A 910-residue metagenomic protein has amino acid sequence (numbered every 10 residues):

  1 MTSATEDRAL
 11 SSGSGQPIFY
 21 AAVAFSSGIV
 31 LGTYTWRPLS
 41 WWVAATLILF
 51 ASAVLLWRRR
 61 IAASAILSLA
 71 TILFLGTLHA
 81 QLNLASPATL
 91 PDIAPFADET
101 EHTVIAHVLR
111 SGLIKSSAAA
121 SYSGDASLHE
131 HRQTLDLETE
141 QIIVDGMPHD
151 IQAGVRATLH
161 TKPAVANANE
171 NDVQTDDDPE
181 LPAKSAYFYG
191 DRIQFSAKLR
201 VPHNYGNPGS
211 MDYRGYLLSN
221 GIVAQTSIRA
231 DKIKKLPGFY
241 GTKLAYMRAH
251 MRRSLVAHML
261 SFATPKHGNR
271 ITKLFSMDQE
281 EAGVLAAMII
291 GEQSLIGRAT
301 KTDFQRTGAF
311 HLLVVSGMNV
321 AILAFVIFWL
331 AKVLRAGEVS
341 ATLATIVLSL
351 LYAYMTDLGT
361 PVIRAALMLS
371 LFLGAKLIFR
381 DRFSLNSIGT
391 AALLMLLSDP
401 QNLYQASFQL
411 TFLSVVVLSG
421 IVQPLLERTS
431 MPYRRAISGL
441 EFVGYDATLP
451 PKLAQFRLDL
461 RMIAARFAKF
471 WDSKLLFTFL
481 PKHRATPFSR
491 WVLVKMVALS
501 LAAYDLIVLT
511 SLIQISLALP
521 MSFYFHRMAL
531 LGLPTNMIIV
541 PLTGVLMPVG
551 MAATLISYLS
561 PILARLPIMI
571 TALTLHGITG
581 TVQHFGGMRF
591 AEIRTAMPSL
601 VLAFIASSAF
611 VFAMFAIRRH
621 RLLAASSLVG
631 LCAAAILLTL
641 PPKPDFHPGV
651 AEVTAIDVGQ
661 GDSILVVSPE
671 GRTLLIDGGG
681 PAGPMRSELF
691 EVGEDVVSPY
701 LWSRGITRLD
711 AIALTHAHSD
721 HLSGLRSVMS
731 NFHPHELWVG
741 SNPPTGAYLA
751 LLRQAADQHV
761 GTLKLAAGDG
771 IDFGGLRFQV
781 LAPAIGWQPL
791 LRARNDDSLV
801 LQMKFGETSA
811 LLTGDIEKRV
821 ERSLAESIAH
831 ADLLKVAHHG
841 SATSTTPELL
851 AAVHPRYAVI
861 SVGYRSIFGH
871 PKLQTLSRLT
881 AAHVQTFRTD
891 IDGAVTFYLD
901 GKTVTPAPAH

Functional and structural regions predicted by a protein language model:
M1-V104, L159-A166, K243, R364 (+2 more regions): N-terminal leader/targeting segments
T2-S12, L75-H311, G683-R686, V692-W702 (+5 more regions): Membrane-interface helix/helix-cap signal primarily in integral membrane proteins
G13-W57, Q405-F408, F412, R565-A616: Membrane-embedded alpha-helical segments of integral membrane proteins
Y20, G28, T226, L295-A529 (+9 more regions): Hydrophobic alpha-helical transmembrane segments in multi-pass membrane proteins
I151, I233-L244, K266, T302 (+4 more regions): Membrane-interface amphipathic/re-entrant loop segments adjacent to transmembrane helices in multi-pass membrane
R192, S196, Y216, R434-V494 (+1 more regions): Non-globular, low-confidence helical/coil segments that flank catalytic cores
A287, K332, S349, F372-K376 (+4 more regions): Short amphipathic alpha-helical coupling elements at transmembrane boundaries
